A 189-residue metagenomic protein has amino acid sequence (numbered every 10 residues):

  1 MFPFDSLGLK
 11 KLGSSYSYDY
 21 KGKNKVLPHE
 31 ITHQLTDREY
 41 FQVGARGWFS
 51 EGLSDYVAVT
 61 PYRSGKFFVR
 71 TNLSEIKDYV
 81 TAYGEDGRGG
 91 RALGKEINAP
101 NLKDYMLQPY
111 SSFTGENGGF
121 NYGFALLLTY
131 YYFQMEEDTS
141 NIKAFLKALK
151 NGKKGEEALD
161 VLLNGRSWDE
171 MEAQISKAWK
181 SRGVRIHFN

Functional and structural regions predicted by a protein language model:
M1-R46, G155-A158: Juxtacatalytic substrate-recognition/specificity segment
M1-Y16, D78-R91, S176-N189: Hydrophobic transmembrane alpha-helix bundles
Y16-P28, Q42-E51, G115-L126, M135-I142 (+2 more regions): Solvent-exposed, acidic/flexible segments
L27-I31, L35-Y40, V57-G65, Y132-E137 (+4 more regions): Sec/Tat-exported extracytoplasmic proteins
P28-T32, E51, D55, A125-Y130 (+4 more regions): Extracytoplasmic/secreted envelope proteins and their assembly/folding machinery, especially bacterial periplasmic
E39, R46-L102, R166-A178: Post-HExxH zinc-binding segment in Zn-dependent metallohydrolases
G84-V161: Active-site-proximal alpha-helical
T114-F120, N151-N189: Beta/coil-rich, acidic/histidine-enriched accessory regions frequently appended to metallopeptidases
